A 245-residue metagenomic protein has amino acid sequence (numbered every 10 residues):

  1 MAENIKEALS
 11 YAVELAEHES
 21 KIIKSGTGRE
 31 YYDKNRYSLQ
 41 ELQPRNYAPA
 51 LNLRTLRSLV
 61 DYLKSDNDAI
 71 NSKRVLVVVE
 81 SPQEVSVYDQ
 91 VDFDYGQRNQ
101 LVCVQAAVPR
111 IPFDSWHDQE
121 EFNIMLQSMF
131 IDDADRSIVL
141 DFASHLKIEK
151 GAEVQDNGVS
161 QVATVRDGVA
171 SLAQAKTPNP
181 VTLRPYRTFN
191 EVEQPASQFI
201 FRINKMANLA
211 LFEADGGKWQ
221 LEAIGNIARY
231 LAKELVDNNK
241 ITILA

Functional and structural regions predicted by a protein language model:
M1-V85, N238-A245: An N-terminally focused, membrane-permeabilizing/fusogenic/translocator signature enriched in pore-forming
K6, R57-V60, E120-Q127, L140 (+2 more regions): Generic detector of well-ordered alpha-helical segments enriched in charged/polar residues, highlighting helical
Q40-Y47, A106-I111, S128, F212-G217: Charged, low-complexity surface segments at secondary-structure and domain boundaries
N46-P49, E153-G158, V169-Q174: N-terminal start-of-chain detector that recognizes signal peptides and the immediate post-cleavage beginning
A50-R54, F113-H117, E121, A134-S137 (+2 more regions): Alpha-helix boundary/N-cap detector
S65-I70, V78-P82, Y88-G96, V162-A245: Amphipathic, membrane-inserting segments
Y88-Q119: A glycine-rich, hydrophobic loop/mini-helix early in the fold
I111-V162: Membrane-inserting effector segments that mediate pore formation, membrane fusion, or transient membrane insertion
